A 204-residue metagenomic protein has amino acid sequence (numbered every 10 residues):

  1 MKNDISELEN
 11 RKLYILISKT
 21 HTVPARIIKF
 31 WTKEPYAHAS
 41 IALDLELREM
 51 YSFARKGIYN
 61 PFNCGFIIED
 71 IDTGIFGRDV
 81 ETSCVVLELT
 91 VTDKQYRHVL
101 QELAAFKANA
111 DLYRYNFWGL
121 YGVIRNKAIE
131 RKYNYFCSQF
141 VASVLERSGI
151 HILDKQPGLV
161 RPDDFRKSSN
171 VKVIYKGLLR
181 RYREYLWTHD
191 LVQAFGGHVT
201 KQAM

Functional and structural regions predicted by a protein language model:
M1-M204: Cysteine-nucleophile amide-bond enzymes
